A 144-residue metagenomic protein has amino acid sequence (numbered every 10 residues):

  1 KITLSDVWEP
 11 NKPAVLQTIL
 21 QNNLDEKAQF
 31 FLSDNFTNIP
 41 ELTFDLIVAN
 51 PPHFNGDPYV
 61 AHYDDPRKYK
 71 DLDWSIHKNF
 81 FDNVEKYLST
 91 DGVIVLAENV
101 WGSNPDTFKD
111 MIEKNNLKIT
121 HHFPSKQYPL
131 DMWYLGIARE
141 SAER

Functional and structural regions predicted by a protein language model:
K1-A49, N55-G56: Conserved SAM/SAH cofactor-binding pocket of Class I
I2, G92-I94, A138: Hydrophobic beta-strand segments of well-ordered beta-sheets in folded domains
T3, D65-K68, L96: Conserved short-loop catalytic and cofactor-binding motifs
E9, A49-N79: Mobile active-site "lid"/loop adjacent to the S-adenosyl-L-methionine
L16-Q17, Y59-H62, T107-D110: Short amphipathic alpha-helical segments
F44-L46, N50, M132-A138: Short, surface-exposed amphipathic charged segments that create phosphate/polyanion-binding patches used for binding
I76-Y134: Conserved Class I SAM-dependent methyltransferase catalytic core
R139-R144: Flexible, glycine-/basic-rich loop-and-beta segments that form/coincide with the SAM-dependent methyltransferase
